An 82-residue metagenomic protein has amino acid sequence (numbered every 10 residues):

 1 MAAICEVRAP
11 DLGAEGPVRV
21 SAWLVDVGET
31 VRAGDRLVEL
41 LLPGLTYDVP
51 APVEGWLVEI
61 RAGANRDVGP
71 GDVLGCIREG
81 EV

Functional and structural regions predicted by a protein language model:
M1-R36, D48: Acidic, low-complexity mobile loops and tails
E6, E59-I60, C76-R78: Generic alpha-helical hydrophobic packing signal
L12, E54-W56, N65, G80: Generic structural motif
A14, V25, L42, A62 (+1 more regions): Short, conserved catalytic or interaction motifs in soluble domains
L24, T30, E59-R61, D67: Exposed loop and linker-edge segments at protein-protein interfaces
R32-D48, G69-V82: Short hydrophobic beta/alpha edge segments that flank linear recognition/processing sites
T46-E59: Short, compositionally biased
